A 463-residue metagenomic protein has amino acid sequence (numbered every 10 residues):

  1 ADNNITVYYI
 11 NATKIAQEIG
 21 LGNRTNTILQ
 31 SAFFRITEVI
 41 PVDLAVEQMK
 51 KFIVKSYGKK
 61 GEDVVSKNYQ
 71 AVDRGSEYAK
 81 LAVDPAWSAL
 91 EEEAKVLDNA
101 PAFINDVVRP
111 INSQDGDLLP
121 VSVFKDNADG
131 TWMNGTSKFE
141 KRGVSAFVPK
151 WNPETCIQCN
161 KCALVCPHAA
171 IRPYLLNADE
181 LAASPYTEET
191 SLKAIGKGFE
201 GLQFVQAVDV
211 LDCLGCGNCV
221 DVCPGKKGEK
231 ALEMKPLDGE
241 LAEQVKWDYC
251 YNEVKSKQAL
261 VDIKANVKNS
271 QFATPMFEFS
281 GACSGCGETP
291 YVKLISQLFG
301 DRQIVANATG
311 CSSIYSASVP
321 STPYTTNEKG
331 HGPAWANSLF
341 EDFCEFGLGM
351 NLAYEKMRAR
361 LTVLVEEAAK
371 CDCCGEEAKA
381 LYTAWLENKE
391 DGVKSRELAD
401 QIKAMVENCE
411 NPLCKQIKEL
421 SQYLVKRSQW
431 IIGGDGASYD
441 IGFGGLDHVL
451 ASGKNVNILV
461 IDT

Functional and structural regions predicted by a protein language model:
D2-N3, R24-T25, V222, G300 (+2 more regions): Short, solvent-exposed amphipathic alpha-helical segments in soluble enzyme and RNA/protein-processing domains
D2-S56: Short alpha-helices
I5, Q303, G453-V456: Short glycine-/polar-rich loops that comprise or flank the Walker A/P-loop and associated switch/sensor motifs
I10-N11, A306-A308, I432-G433, N457-D462: Short beta-strand segments
T25-Q30, I314, A437-G445: Short glycine/serine/threonine-rich phosphate/pyrophosphate-binding segments that cradle anionic phosphate groups
A45-V46, G58-C213, V220-W430, T463: Ferredoxin-type iron-sulfur electron-transfer modules and their immediate structural context
Q429-S438: DG-centered beta-turn motif at the end of beta-strands
I441-I461: A short alpha/beta connector and helix-capping loop motif
